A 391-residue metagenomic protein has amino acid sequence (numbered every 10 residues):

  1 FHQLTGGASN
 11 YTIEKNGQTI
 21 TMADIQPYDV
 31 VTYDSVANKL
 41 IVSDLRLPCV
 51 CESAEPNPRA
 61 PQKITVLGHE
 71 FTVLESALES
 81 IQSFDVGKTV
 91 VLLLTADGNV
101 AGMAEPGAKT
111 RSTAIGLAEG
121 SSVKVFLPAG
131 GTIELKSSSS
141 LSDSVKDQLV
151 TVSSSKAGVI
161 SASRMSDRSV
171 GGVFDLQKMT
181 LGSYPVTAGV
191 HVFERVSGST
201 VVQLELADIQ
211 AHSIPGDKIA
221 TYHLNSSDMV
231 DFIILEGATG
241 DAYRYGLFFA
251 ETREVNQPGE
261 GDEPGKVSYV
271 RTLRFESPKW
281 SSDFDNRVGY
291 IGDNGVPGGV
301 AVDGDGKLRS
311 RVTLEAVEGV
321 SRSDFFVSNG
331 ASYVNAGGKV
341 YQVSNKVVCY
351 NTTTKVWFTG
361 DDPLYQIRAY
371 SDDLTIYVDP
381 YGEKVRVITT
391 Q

Functional and structural regions predicted by a protein language model:
F1-Q391: ...the same signal can extend to comparable exposed beta-sheet modules with similar sequence chemistry even outside
